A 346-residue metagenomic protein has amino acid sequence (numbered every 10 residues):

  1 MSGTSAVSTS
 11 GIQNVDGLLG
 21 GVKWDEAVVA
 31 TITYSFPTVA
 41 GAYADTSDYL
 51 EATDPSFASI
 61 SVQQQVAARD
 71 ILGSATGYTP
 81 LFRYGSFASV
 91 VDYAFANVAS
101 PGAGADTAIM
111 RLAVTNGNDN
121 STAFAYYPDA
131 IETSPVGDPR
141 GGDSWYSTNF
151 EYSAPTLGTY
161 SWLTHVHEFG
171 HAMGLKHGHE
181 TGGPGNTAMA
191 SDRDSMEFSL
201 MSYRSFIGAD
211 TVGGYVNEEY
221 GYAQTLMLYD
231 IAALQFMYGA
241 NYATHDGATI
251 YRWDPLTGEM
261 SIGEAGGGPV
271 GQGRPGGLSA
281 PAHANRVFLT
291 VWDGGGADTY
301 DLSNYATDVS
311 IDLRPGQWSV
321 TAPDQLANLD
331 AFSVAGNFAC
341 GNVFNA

Functional and structural regions predicted by a protein language model:
M1-I60, S121-A125, S134: Disordered inhibitory propeptide/activation segment of secreted metzincin zinc metalloprotease zymogens, centered on
T4-V7, V15, G20-V22, G77-G104 (+3 more regions): Surface-exposed patches in mature extracellular/periplasmic domains of secreted proteins
V28, P184-G185, D192-S205, V212-G213 (+1 more regions): Acidic, glycine-rich low-complexity segments
S35-S47, A125-L157, L200-S202, L329-A346: Active-site scaffold of zinc-dependent metalloenzymes
D48-P101, V166, F236, W292-A297 (+1 more regions): Zn2+-dependent metallopeptidase catalytic core
S56-Q63, W145-H165, E218: Short pre-active-site segment immediately N-terminal to the catalytic Zn-binding motif
L72-T76, Y146, T159, L163-E180 (+1 more regions): Active-site recognition of the HExxH zinc-binding catalytic motif
A103-A105, V114-G142, T187, S191-D194: Catalytic zinc-binding patch centered on the HExxH motif and its immediate surroundings that defines zinc-dependent
